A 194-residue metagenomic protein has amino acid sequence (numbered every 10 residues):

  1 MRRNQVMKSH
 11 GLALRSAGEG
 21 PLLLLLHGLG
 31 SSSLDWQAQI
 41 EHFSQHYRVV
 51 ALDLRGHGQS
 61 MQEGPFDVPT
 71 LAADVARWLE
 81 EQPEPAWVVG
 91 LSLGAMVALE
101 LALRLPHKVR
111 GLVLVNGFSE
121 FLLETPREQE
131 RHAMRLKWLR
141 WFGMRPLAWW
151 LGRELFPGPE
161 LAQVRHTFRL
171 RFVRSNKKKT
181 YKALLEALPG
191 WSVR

Functional and structural regions predicted by a protein language model:
M1-H10: N-terminal cap/lid segment of alpha/beta-hydrolase-fold proteins
L12-Q62: Conserved HGGG/HGGXW glycine-rich cap/lid loop of the alpha/beta-hydrolase fold
A13, D35-A38, H42, T70-W78 (+5 more regions): Alpha-helical elements of Rossmann-like donor-binding domains used by nucleotide-donor carbohydrate transfer enzymes
L22, H46-R48, E84-W87, K108-G111: Structural signature of beta-strand start/N-cap positions in the alpha/beta core of ABC transporter nucleotide-binding
A38-E41, V50-V89, R104: Active-site loop/oxyanion-hole signature of alpha/beta-hydrolase fold enzymes
G90-G94, A98: Gly/Ala-rich beta-loop-alpha elbow adjacent to hydrolase catalytic centers
L103-R104, R110-R140: Flexible "cap/lid" loop of the alpha/beta hydrolase fold
L123-E128, F142-R194: Conserved alpha/beta-hydrolase catalytic His-Asp/Glu region
